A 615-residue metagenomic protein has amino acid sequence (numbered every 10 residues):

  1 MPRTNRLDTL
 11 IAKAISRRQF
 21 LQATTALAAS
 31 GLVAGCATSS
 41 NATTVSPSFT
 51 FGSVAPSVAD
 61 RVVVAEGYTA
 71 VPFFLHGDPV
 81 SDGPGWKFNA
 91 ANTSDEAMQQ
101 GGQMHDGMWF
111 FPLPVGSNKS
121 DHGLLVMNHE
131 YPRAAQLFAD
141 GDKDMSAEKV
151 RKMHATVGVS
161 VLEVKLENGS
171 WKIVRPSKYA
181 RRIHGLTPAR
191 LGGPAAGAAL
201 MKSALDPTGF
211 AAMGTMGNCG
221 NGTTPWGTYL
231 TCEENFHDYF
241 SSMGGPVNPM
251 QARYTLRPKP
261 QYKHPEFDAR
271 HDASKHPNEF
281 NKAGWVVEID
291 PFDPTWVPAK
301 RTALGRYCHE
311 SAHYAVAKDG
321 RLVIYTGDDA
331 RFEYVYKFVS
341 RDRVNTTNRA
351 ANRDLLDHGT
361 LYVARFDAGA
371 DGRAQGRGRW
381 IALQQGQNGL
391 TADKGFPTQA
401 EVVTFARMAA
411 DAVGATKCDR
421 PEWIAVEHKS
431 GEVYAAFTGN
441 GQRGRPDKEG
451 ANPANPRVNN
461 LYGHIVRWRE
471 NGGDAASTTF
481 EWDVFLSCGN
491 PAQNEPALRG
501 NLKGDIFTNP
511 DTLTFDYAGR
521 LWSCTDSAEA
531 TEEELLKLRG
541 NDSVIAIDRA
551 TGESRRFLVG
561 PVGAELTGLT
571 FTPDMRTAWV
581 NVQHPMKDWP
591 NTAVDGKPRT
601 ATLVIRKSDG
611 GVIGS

Functional and structural regions predicted by a protein language model:
M1-I15, A26: N-terminal secretory signal peptides
S16-V33: N-terminal export leaders
S46-N218, G222-P225, T231-N235, V247-M250 (+6 more regions): Long, well-ordered hydrophobic secondary-structure segments characteristic of membrane-embedded and membrane-proximal
R61-P72, G85-E96, G169-G209, I289-R306 (+3 more regions): Blade-edge beta-strand/turn elements of extracellular beta-propeller and related beta-sheet repeat scaffolds
E96-F110, P207-G220, A412-W423, R499-T514 (+1 more regions): Signature of short aromatic-glycine-proline-rich micro-motifs recurring in repeat-based ectodomains
P112-L113, T224-P225, V316-D319, H428-K429 (+2 more regions): Residue-level detector of Asp-centered blade-edge/turn motifs that repeat once per structural unit in beta-propeller
V164-W171, D290-P294, F338-N348, W468-T478 (+1 more regions): Short loop/turn segments immediately following beta-strands, especially the blade-tip and inter-blade linker loops
N501-R549: Loop/turn-rich, solvent-exposed surfaces of beta-rich toroidal or solenoidal domains
